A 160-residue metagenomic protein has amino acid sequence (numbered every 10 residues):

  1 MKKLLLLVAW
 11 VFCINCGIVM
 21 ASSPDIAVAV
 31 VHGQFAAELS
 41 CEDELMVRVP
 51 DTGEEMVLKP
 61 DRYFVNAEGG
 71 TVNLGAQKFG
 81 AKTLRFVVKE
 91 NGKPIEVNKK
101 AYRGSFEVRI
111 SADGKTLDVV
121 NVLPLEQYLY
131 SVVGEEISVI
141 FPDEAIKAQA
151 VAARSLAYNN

Functional and structural regions predicted by a protein language model:
M1-N160: Conserved, single-site charged/polar hotspot
